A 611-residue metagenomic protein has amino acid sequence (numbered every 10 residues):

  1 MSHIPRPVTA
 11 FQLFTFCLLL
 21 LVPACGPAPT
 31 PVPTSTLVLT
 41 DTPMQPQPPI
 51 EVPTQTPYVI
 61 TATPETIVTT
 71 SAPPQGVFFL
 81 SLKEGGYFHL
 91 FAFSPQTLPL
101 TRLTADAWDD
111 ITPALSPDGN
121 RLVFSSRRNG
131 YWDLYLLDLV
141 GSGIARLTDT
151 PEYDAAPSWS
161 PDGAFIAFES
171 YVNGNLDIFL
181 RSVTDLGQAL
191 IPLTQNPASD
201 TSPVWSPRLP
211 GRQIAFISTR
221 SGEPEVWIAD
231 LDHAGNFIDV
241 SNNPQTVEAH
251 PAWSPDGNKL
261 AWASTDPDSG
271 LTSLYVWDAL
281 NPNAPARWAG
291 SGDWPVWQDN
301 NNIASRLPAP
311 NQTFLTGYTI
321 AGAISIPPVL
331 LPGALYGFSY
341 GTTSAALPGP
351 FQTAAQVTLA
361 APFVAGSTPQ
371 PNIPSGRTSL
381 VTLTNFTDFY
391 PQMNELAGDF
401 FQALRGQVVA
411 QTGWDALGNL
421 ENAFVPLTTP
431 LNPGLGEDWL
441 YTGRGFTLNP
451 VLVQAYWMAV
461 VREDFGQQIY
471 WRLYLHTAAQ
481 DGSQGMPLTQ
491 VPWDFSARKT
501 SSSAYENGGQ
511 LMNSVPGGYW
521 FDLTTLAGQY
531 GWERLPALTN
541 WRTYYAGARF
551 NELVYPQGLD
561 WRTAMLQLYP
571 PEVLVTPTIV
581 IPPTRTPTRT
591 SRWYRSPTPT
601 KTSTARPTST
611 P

Functional and structural regions predicted by a protein language model:
Q12-P23: Bacterial N-terminal signal peptides
C25-S367: Sequence signature of WD/YWTD-type beta-propeller architectures
S71-A72, E437-G443, Y544: Extracellular/periplasmic catalytic domains that process cell-envelope and extracellular macromolecules
Y340-N419: Active-site acidic/histidine clusters and adjacent loop/turn architecture that either coordinate catalytic ions
L383-E395, P433-G436, Y505-P516, E552: Second-shell loop/turn segments in exported
G413-L435, N540-G547: Acidic helix-start/capping segments at beta-turn-to-alpha-helix junctions
A416-N419, G445-P450, R534-A537, E552: Structural recognition of the beta-strand scaffold that forms the well-ordered cores of secreted hydrolase catalytic
Q454-R585: Catalytic cores and adjacent binding grooves of peptidoglycan-active enzymes
